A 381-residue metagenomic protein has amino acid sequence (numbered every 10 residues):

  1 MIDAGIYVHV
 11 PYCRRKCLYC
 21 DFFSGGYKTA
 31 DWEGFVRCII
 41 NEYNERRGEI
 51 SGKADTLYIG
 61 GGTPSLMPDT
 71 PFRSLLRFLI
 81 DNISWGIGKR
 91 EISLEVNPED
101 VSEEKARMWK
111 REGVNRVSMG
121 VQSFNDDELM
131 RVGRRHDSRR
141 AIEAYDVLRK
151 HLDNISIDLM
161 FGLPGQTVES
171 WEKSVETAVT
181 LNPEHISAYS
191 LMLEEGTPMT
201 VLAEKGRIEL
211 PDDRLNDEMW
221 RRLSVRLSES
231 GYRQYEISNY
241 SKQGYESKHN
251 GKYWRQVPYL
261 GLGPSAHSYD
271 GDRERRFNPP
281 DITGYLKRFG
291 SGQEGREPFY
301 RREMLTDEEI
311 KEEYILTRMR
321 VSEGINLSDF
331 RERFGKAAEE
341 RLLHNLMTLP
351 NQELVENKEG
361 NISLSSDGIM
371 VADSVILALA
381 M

Functional and structural regions predicted by a protein language model:
I2-D3, S24-R46, K53-K336: C-terminal scaffold of the Radical SAM
I2-V10: Immediate flanking context of iron-sulfur cluster ligation sites
P11-S24: Local cysteine-cluster metal-coordination motifs and their immediate loop/turn environment, predominantly Fe-S cluster
K336-T348: Short amphipathic alpha-helical interaction segments
P350-G360: A short, conserved structural fragment
N361-S365: Minor-groove-contacting beta-hairpin "wing" of winged helix-turn-helix DNA-binding domains
I369-M381: Short, amphipathic alpha-helical interaction segments positioned at domain boundaries
